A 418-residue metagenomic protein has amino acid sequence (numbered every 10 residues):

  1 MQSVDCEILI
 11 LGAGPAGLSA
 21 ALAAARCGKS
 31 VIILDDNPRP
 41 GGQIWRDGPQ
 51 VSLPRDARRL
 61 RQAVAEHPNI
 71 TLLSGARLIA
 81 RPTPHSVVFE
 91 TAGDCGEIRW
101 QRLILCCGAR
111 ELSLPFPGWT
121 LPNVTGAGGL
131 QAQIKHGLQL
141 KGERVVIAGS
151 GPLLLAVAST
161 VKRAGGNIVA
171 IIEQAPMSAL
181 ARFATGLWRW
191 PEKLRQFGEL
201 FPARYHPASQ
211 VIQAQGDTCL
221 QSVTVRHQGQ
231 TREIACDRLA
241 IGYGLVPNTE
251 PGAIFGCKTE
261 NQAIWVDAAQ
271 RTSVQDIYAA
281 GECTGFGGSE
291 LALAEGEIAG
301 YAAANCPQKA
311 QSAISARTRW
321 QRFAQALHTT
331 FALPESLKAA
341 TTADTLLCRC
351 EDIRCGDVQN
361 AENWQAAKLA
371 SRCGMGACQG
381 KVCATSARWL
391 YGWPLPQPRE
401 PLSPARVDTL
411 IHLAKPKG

Functional and structural regions predicted by a protein language model:
M1-L11, R46, A57-R144, T224-Q230 (+3 more regions): FAD-binding core/adjacent interface of flavoenzyme oxidoreductases
Q2-A63, I147-A148, P152-W188, K381: Beta1-alpha1 glycine-rich phosphate/pyrophosphate-binding loop at the start of Rossmann-like nucleotide-binding domains
G14-P15, R39, E111, G151-L153 (+3 more regions): Residue-level detector of alpha-helix initiation sites
V64-T91, A164-E250, K258-E260: A Rossmann-like FAD-binding core segment of flavoenzymes
G126-I134, R238-G287: FAD-site-proximal beta/loop scaffold in flavoenzymes
R271-T272, Y301-T341: Active-site-proximal substrate-binding core of FAD-dependent oxidoreductases
A280-S315: A conserved FAD-binding loop/helix module that cradles the flavin
D344-V358, S371-W389: Local cysteine-cluster metal-coordination motifs and their immediate loop/turn environment, predominantly Fe-S cluster
